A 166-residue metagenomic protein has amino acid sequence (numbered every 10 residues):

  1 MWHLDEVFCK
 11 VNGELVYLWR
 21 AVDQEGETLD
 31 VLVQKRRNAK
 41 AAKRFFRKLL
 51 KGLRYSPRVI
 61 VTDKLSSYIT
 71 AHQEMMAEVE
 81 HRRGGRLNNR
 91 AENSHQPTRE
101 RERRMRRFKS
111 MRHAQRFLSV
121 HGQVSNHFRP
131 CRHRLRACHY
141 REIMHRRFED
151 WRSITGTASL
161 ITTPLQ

Functional and structural regions predicted by a protein language model:
M1-S56: RNase H-like nuclease fold core
D5, A21, G26, F46 (+4 more regions): Mobile genetic element proteins and their domesticated derivatives, centered on retroelements and DNA transposons
S56, A71, H81: Phosphate- and other anionic-substrate recognition elements at nucleic-acid/protein interfaces
P57-Y68, G85: Acidic/histidine-rich, metal-coordinating catalytic segments
I69-M76: Short, aromatic/basic amphipathic alpha-helical patches
M76-G85: Short hydrophobic/aromatic-enriched beta-strand-loop microsegments
G84-E100, K109-A114: RNase H-like two-metal-ion nuclease catalytic core shared by retroviral integrases and related mobile-element nucleases
R104, Q115-Q166: C-terminal domain-tail junction helix/linker
